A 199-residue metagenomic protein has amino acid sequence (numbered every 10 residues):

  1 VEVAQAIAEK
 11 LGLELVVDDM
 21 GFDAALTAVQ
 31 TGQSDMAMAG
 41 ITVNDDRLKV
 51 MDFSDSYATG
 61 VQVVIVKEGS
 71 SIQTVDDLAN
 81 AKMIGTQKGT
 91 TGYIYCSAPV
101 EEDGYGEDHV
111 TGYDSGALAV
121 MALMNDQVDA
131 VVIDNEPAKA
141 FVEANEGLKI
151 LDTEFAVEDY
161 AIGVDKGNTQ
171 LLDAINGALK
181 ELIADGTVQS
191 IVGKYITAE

Functional and structural regions predicted by a protein language model:
V1-G40: Extracytoplasmic small-molecule ligand-binding "clamshell" domains of the periplasmic binding protein/Venus flytrap
V1-K10, D76, K88-T90, A161-E199: Extended ligand-binding regions for polar small-molecule ligands
G12-E14, Q30-A39, K82-M83, S115 (+2 more regions): Alpha-to-beta junction loops
V16-A28, S71, V110-A122, E158: Short helix-initiation/N-cap motifs at beta->coil->alpha
A24, I41-K49, Y95-A98, A122-N125 (+1 more regions): A ligand-binding cleft/hinge motif common to bilobed small-molecule-binding domains
T59-V66, N135, K139-K180, I196-E199: Periplasmic-binding protein-like
V66-M83: Flexible hinge/capping segments at coil-to-helix
T91-V110, E146-L151, K180-E199: Ligand-binding clefts/hinges and TM-proximal coupling segments of bilobed small-molecule sensing domains
